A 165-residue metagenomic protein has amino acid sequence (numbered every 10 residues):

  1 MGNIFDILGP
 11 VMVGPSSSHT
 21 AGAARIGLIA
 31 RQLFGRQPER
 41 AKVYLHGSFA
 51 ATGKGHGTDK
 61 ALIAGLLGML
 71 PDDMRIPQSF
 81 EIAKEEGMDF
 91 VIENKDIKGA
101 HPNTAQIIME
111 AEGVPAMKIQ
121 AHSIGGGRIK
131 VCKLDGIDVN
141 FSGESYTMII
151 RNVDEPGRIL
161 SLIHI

Functional and structural regions predicted by a protein language model:
M1-V11, A41-Y44: Short, hydrophobic/aliphatic alpha-helical segments
G9-G27: Conserved phosphate/anionic-ligand binding catalytic regions in large, soluble enzymes, centered on
R31-K42, L70, I76-P77, P102: Non-transmembrane, aqueous-exposed alpha-helical and coiled segments at domain scale
H46-E85: A structural-propensity feature for long, helix-poor, extended segments
K84, D89-I119: C-terminal edge-of-domain segments
A116, P156-S161: Short, conserved charged micro-motifs
V139-N152: Short glycine-/aliphatic-rich beta-strand segments at the starts of folded cytosolic domains
I163-I165: Conserved small/polar residues in nucleotide/adenosyl-binding loops
